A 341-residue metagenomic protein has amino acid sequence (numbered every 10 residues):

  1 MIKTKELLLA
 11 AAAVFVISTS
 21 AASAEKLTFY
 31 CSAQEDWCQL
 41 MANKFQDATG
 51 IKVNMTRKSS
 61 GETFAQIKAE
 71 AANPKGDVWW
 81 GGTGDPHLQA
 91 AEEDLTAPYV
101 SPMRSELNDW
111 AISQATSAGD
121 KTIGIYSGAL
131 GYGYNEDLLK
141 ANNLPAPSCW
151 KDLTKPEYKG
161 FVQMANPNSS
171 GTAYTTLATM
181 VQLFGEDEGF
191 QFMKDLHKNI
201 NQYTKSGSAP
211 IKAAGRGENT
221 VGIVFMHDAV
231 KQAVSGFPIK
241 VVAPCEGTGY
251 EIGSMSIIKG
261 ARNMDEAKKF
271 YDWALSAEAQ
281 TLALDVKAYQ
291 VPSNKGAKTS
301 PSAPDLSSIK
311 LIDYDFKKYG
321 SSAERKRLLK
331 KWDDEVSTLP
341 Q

Functional and structural regions predicted by a protein language model:
E25-Q89: Early extracytoplasmic/lumenal segment of secretory-pathway proteins
S32, D36-Q39, K75-E218: Extracytoplasmic ligand-binding site segments that recognize negatively charged/polar headgroups
D85-Q89, G215, T220-P238: A ligand-binding cleft/hinge motif common to bilobed small-molecule-binding domains
A97-E106, T122, K151, F237-G249 (+1 more regions): Short beta-strand->loop
G133-L138, A178, E251-M264, L282-A283: A bilobed periplasmic-binding-protein/Venus flytrap-type ligand-binding module shared by bacterial periplasmic
F192-H197, Y203-T204, S235-K259, K295: Periplasmic-binding protein-like
I258-F316: Mature extracytoplasmic/periplasmic domains
Y314-Q341: Conserved C-terminal helix/tail region of periplasmic/extracytoplasmic solute-binding proteins
